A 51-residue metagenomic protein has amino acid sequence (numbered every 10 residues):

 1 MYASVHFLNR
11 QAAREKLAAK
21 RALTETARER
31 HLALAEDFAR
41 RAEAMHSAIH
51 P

Functional and structural regions predicted by a protein language model:
M1-P51: Long, non-catalytic architectural segments outside compact domain cores
